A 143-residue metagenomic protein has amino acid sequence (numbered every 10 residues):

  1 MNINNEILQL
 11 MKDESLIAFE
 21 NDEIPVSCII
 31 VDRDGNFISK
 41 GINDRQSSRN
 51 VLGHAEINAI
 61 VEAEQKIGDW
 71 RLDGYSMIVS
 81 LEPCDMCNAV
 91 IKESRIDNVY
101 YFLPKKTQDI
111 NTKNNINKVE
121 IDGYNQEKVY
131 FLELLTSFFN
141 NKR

Functional and structural regions predicted by a protein language model:
M1-N21, P83, A89-R143: Zinc-dependent deaminase
I24, R71-D73, R95: Short loop/turn motifs at secondary-structure junctions
V26-G35: Short beta-strand scaffold segments in enzyme catalytic cores
S39, E56-Q65: Glycine/small-residue-rich phosphate/adenosyl-binding loop
S39-R45: Short beta->alpha transition motifs characteristic of CBS
S47-I57: A short, polar/charged loop-to-alpha-helix boundary motif
G68-D69, K113: Short secondary-structure boundary/capping segments
D69-L81: Immediate flanking context of iron-sulfur cluster ligation sites
